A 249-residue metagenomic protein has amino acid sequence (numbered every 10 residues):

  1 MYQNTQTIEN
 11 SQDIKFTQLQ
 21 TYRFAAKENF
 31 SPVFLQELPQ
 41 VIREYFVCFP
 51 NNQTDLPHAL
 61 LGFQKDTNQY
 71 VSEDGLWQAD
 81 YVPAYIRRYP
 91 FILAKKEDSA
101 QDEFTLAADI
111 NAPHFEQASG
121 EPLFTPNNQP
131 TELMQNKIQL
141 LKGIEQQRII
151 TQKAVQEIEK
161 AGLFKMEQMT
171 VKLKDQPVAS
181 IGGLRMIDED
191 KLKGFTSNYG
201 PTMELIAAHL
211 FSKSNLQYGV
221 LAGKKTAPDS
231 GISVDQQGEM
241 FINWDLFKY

Functional and structural regions predicted by a protein language model:
M1-G62: Short, extreme N-terminal leader segments that mark the start of a protein/domain
Y22-E28, D66-Q69, D74, Q147-V155: Short, basic/low-complexity N-terminal boundary segments at the transition from targeting/disordered tails
L35-Q40, V82-A84, E97, E159-L163: Short linear motifs in intrinsically disordered
Q40-E44, R87-R88, F164-E167: A short, compositionally biased
T54-D55, G75, D175-Q176: Detector for glycine-centered tight turns/loop "hinges" at secondary-structure junctions
L61-Q117: A surface-exposed, charged beta-strand/loop segment in the N-terminal or early-internal portion of soluble proteins
L93, D98-Y249: A contiguous, surface-oriented mixed alpha/beta subdomain in the mid-to-C-terminal portion of proteins that forms
